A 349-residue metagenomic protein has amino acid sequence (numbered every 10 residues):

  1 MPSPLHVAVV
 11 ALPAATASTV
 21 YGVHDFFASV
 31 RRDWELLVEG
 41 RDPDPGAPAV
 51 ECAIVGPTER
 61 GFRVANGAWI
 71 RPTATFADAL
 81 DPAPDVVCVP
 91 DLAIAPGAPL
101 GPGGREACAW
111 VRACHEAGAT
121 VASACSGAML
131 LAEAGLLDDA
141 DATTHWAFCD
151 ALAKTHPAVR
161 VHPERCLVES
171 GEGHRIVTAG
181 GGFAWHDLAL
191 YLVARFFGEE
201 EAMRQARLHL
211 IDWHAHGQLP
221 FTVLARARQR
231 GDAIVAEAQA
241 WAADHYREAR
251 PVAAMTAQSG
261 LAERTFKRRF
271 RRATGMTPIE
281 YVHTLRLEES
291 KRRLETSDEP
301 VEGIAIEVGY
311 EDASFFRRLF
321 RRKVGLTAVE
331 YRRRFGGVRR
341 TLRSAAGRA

Functional and structural regions predicted by a protein language model:
M1-V121, L130-E133, L190, A194 (+2 more regions): Extended, subdomain-level signal for the structured scaffold at the beginning of enzyme domains
N66-P72, P157-A158, T178-G180: Short, surface-exposed amphipathic charged segments that create phosphate/polyanion-binding patches used for binding
C88-D91, R160, W185: Membrane-embedded alpha-helical core segments of multi-pass
V121-A122, T143, H162, V177: Structural detector of well-ordered beta-strand residues that form the stable sheet scaffold of enzyme domains
D138-C166, Q205: A conserved active-site-flanking secondary-structure segment within enzyme catalytic domains
C166-E172, T222-A225: Short linear capping/connector segments at secondary-structure termini
E169-L208: Conserved anion/nucleotide-ligand pocket segment
